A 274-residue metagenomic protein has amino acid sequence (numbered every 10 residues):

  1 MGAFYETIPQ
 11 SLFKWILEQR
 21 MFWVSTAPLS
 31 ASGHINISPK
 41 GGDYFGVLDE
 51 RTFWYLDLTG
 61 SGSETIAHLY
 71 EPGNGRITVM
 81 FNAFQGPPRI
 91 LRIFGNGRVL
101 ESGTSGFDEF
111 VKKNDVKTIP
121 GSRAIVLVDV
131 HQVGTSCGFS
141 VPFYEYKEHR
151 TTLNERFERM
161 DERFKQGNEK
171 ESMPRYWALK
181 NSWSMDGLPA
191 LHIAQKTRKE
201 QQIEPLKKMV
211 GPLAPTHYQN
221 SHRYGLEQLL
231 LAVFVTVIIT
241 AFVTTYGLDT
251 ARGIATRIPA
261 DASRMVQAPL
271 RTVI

Functional and structural regions predicted by a protein language model:
M1-I274: Binding-site signature for planar aromatic cofactors or substrates
